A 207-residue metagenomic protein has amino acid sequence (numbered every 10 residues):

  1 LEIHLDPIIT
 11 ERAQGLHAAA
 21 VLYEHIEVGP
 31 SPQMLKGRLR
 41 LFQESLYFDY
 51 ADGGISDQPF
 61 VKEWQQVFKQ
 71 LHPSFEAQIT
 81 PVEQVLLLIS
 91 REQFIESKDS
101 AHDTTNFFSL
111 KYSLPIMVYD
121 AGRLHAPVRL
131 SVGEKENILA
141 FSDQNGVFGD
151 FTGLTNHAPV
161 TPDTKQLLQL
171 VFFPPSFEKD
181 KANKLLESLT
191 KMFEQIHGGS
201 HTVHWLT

Functional and structural regions predicted by a protein language model:
L1-T207: Charge-biased, low-complexity intrinsically disordered regions
